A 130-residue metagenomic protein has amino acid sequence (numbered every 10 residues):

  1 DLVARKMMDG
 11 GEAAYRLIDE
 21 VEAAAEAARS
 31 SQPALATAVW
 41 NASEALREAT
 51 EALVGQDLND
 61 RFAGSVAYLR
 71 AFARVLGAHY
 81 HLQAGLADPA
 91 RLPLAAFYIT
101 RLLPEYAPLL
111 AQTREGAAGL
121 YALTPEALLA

Functional and structural regions predicted by a protein language model:
D1-L2: Catalytic or ion-translocation cores adjacent to nucleophile or general acid/base/metal-coordination motifs in diverse
K6-D9, I18-A130: C-terminal amphipathic alpha-helical interaction region
A13-A14: Extended, well-ordered alpha-helical scaffold/bundle regions in very large, multi-domain proteins
